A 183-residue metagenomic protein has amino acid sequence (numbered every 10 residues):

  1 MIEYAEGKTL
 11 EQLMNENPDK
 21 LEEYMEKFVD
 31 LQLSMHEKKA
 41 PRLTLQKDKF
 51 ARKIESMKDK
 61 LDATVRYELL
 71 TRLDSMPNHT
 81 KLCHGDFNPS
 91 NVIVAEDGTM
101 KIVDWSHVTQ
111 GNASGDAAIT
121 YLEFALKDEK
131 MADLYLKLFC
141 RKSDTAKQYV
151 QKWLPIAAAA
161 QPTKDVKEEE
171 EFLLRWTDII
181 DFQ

Functional and structural regions predicted by a protein language model:
M1-T44, E55-K60, P77: ATP-binding pocket architecture of kinase catalytic cores
E37-G85, A95-E96, K101, R175: An alpha-helical support segment within catalytic cores of ATP-dependent transferases
T80, Q110-G115: Activation segment/activation loop of eukaryotic-type protein kinase catalytic domains
S90-N91: Conserved protein-kinase catalytic-loop position immediately C-terminal to the HRD catalytic Asp
D104-V108: Activation of the activation-loop gatekeeper triad in protein kinase-fold domains
I119-Q183: Helix-rich C-terminal or lid/interface subdomains of diverse kinases
